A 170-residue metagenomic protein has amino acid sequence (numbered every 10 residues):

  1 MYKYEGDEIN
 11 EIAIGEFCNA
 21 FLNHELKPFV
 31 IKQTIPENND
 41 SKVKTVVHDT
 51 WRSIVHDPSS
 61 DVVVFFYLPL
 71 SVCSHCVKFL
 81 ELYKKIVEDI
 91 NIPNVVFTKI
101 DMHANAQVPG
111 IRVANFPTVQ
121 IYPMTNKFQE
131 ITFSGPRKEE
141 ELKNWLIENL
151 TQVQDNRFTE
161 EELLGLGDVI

Functional and structural regions predicted by a protein language model:
M1-I170: Proteins that catalyze or organize thiol-disulfide redox chemistry and the adjacent proteostasis machinery handling
